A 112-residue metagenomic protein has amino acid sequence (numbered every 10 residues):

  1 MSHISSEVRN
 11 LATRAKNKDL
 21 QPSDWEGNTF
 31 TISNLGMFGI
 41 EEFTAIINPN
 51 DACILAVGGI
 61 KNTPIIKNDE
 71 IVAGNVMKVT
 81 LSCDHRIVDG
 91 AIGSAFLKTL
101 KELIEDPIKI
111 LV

Functional and structural regions predicted by a protein language model:
M1-V112: C-terminal catalytic/motor cores of large multi-domain enzyme assemblies
